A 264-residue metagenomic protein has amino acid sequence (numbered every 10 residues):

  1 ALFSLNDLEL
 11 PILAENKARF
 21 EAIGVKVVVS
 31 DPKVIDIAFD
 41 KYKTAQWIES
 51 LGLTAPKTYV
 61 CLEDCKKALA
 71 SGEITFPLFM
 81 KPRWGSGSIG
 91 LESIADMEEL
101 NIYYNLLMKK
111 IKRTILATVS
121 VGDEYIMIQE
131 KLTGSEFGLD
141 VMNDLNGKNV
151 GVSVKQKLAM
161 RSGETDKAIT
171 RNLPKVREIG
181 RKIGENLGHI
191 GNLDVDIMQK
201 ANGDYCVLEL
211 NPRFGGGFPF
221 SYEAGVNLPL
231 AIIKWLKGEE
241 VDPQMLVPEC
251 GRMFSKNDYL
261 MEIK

Functional and structural regions predicted by a protein language model:
A1-K57: Conserved N-proximal alpha/beta basic substrate-recognition cap immediately N-terminal to, or forming the N-lobe
F3, K26-V28, F79, M127-Q129 (+1 more regions): Structural detector of well-ordered beta-strand residues that form the stable sheet scaffold of enzyme domains
L10-P11, G87, G215: Short glycine-rich, flexible loops that bind phosphorylated cofactors or substrates
P11-I12, G90, G138: Phosphate- and divalent-cation-binding pockets in alpha/beta enzyme and binding domains that engage nucleotide-derived
I35-I126, T133, L145-N146: Active-site nucleotide/adenylate-binding loops and adjacent lid/helix of ATP-dependent enzymes
Y104-E185, Q199-C206: Phosphate-binding site of ATP-dependent enzymes
R161-S162, N172-K264: ATP-dependent carboxylate activation and anion-phosphoryl transfer catalytic cores that bind Mg-ATP to form
